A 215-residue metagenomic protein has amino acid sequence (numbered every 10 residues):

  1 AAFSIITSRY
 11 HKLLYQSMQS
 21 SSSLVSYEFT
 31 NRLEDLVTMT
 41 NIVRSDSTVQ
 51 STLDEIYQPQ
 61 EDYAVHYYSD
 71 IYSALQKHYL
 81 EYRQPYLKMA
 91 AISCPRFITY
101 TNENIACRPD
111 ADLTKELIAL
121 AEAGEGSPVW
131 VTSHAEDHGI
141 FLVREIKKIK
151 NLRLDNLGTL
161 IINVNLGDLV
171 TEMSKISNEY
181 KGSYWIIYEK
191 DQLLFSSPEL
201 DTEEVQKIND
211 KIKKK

Functional and structural regions predicted by a protein language model:
A1-L24: N-terminal membrane-insertion alpha helix
Q16-S23, E28, R32-G126: Extracytoplasmic/periplasmic sensory segments of membrane signal-transduction proteins
D70-L80, L157-D201, K211: Solvent-exposed, extracytoplasmic
P95-F97, I146, G167, K190: Solvent-exposed coil/turn segments that connect beta secondary-structure elements in extracytoplasmic/periplasmic
F97-L113, Q192-K214: GAF sensory domains
A111-L113, A135-S177: Conserved beta-strands of PAS-like sensory domains
I118-N151, S183, E203-K215: Membrane-proximal, non-catalytic sensory/regulatory domains of signal-transducing membrane proteins
